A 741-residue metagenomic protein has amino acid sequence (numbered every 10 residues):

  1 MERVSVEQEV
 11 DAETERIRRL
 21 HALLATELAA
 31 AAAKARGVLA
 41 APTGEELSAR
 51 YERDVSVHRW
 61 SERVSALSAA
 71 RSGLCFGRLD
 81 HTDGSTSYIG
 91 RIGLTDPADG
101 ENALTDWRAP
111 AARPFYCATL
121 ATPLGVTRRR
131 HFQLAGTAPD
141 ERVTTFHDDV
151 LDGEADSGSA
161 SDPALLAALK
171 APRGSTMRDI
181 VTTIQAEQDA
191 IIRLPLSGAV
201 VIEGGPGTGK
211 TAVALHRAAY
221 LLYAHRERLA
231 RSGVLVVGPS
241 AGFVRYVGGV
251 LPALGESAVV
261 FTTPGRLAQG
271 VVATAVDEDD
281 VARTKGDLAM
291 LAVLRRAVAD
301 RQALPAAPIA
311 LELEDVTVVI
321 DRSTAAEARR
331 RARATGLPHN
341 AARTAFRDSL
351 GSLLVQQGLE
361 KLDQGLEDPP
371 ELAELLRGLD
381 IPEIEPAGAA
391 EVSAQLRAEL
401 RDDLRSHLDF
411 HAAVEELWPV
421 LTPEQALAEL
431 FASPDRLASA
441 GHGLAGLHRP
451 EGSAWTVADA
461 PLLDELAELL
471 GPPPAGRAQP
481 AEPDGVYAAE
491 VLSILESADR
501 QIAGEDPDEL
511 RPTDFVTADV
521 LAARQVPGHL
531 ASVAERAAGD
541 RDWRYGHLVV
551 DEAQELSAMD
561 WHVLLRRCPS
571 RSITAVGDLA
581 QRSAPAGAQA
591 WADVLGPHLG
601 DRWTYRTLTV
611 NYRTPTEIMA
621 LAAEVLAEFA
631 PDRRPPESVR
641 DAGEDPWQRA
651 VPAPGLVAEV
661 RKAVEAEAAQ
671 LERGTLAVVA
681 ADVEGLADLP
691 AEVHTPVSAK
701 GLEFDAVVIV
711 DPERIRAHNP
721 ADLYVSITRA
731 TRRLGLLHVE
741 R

Functional and structural regions predicted by a protein language model:
M1-L39, G158-A160, L165-D300, V678-V679 (+5 more regions): P-loop NTPase Walker
M1-V181, A186-A190, V520-L521: Extended, charged low-complexity regulatory segments
T26, A30-G37, E256, V260 (+5 more regions): Intrinsically disordered or highly flexible coil/loop and linker segments, enriched in small and charged/polar residues
K170, G233, V237, D277-D287 (+8 more regions): Hydrophobic alpha-helical scaffolding
I184, L466, A553: Conserved hydrophobic/aromatic pocket- or pore-lining residues that grip, position, or stack substrates in active sites
E227, S232, A241-K285, L470 (+2 more regions): Conserved helicase motor core of SF1/SF2 NTP-dependent helicases
V276-Q364: ATP-hydrolysis module of ASCE/P-loop NTPase motor domains, specifically the Walker B Asp-Glu catalytic pair
S323-H547, D560: Conserved helicase NTPase catalytic core signature
